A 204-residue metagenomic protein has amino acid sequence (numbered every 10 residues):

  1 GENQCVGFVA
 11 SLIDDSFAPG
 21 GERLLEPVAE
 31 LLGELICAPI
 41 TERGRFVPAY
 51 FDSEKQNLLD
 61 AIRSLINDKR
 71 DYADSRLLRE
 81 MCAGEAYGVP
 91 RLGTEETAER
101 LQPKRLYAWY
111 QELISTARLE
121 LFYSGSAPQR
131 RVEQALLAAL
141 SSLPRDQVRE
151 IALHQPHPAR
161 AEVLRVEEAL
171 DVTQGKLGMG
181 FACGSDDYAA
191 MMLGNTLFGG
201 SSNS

Functional and structural regions predicted by a protein language model:
G1, A98-W109, E162-V163: Short amphipathic beta-strand starts and helix->beta connectors
G1-A38, N57, A61, R70-E96 (+2 more regions): M16 family metallopeptidases and their MPP-like homologs
F17-L25, Q129-Q134, D187-A190: Short, conserved charged micro-motifs
E30-E42, A138-Q147: A common structural junction motif
A38-I62, E150-P158: Acidic/histidine-enriched alpha-helical segments
L65-I66, A108-E112, R165-A169: A generic local secondary-structure boundary/capping motif
P103-A139: Non-catalytic, conformational "gating/processing" segments within enzyme and secreted inhibitor domains
R118, D146-S204: His/Glu-based metal-binding/catalytic segments typifying zinc-dependent metallopeptidases
